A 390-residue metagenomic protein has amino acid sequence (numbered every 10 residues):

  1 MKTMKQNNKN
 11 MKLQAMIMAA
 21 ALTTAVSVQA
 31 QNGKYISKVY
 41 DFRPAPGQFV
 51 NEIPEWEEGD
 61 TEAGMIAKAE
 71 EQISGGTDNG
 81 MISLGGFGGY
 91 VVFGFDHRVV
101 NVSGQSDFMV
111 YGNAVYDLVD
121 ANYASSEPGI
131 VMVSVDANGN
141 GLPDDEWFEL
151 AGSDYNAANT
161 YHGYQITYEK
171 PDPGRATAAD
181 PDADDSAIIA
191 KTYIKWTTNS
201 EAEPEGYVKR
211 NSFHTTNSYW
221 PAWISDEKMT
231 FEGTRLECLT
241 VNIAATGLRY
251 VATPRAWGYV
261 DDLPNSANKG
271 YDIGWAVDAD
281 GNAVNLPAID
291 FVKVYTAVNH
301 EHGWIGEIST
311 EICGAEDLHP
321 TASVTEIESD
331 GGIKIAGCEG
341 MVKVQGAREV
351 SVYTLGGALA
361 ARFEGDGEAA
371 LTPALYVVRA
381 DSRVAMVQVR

Functional and structural regions predicted by a protein language model:
T3-I17: Bacterial N-terminal signal peptides that target proteins for export
A15-A25: Bacterial N-terminal signal peptides
V26-A30: Sec/Tat signal peptide C-region and signal peptidase I cleavage site
Q31-E127, G152-T321: A domain-level signal for the mature, folded cores of soluble proteins
F95, V131-V133, G357: Residue-level detector of buried hydrophobic side-chain packing in well-ordered secondary-structure elements
S134-N140: Short loop/turn segments immediately following beta-strands, especially the blade-tip and inter-blade linker loops
L142-L150: Tryptophan-centered short beta-strand motifs
T325-R390: C-terminal outer-membrane/trafficking sorting elements
